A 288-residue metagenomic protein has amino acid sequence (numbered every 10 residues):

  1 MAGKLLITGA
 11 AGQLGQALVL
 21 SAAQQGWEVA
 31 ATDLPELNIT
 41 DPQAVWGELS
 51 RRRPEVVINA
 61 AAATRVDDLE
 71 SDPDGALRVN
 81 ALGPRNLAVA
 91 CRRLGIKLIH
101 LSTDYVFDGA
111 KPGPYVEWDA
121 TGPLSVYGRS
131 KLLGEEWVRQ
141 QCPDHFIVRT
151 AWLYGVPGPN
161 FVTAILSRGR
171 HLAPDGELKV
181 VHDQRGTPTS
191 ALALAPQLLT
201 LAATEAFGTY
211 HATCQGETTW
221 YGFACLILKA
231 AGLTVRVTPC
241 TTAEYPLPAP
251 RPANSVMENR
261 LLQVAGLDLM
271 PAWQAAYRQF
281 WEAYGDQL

Functional and structural regions predicted by a protein language model:
G3-Q24: N-terminal Rossmann NAD(P)H-binding glycine-rich loop of SDR-like oxidoreductase domains
A23-G47: Adenosine-cofactor binding site in Rossmann-like domains, unifying the SAM/SAH pocket of S-adenosylmethionine-dependent
P42-V79: NAD(P)H-binding glycine-rich loop region in Rossmannoid oxidoreductase-like domains and their noncatalytic homologs
V66, S71, D104-L124: Active-site "gating" loop of Rossmann-like NAD(P)-dependent oxidoreductase/epimerase domains
S71-I99: NAD(P)-cofactor binding segment of oxidoreductase domains
E136-G186, L192-A193, L199: NAD(P)-dependent short-chain dehydrogenase/reductase
Q197-L198, T204-A249, A253, L288: Mid/C-terminal beta-alpha module of Rossmann-like enzyme folds, strongest in SDR-family dehydrogenases/epimerases
W273-L288: Amphipathic terminal alpha-helices
